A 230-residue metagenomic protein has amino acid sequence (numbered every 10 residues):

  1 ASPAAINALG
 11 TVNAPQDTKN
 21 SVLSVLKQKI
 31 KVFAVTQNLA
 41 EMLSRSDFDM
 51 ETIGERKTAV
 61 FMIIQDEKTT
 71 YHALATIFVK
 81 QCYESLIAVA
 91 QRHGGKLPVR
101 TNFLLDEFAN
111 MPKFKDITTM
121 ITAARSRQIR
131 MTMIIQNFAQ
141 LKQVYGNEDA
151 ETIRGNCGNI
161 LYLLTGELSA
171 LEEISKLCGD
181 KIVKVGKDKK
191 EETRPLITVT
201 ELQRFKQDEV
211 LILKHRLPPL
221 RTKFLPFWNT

Functional and structural regions predicted by a protein language model:
A1-I129, I197-R221, P226: P-loop NTPase motor domains
E51, T58, T119-T122, Q140-T230: P-loop NTPase motor core of the ASCE superfamily
M62-I63, L104, I134-Q136, Y162-L164: Conserved beta-strand segments of the P-loop GTPase G domain that flank and frequently precede/overlap
V89-P98, M133-Q136, V185-E192: A generic structural motif
A124-V144: Sensor-1/coupling segment of RecA-like P-loop NTPase cores
